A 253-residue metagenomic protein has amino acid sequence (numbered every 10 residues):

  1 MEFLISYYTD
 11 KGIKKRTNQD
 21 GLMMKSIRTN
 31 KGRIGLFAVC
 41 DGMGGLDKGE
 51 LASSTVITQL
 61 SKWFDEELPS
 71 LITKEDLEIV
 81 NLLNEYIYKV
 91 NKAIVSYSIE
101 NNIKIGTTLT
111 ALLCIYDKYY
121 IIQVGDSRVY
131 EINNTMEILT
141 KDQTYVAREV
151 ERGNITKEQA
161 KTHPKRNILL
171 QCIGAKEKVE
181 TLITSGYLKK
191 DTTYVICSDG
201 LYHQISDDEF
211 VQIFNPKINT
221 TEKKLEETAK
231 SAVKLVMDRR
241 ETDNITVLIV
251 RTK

Functional and structural regions predicted by a protein language model:
M1-K253: PP2C/PPM-type serine/threonine phosphatase catalytic domain
